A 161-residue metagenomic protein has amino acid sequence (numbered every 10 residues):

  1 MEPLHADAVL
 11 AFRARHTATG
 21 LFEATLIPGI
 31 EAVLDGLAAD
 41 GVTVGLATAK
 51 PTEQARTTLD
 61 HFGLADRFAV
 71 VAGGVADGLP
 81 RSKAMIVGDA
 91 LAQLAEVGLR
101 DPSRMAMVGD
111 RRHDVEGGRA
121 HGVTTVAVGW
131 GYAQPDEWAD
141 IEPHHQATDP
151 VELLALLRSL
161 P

Functional and structural regions predicted by a protein language model:
M1-E2, G29, D149-E152: Acidic/polar helix N-cap motif
L4-R13: Acidic catalytic patch
A6, D35-A38, T52, R56-P161: Asp-based, Mg2+/Mn2+-dependent phosphohydrolase catalytic module
R15-A18, A72: Short amphipathic alpha-helical segments at helix-loop
A18-L46, T52-R56: Short, acidic loop-to-helix structural element flanking the phosphoryl-transfer center in phosphate-processing enzymes
